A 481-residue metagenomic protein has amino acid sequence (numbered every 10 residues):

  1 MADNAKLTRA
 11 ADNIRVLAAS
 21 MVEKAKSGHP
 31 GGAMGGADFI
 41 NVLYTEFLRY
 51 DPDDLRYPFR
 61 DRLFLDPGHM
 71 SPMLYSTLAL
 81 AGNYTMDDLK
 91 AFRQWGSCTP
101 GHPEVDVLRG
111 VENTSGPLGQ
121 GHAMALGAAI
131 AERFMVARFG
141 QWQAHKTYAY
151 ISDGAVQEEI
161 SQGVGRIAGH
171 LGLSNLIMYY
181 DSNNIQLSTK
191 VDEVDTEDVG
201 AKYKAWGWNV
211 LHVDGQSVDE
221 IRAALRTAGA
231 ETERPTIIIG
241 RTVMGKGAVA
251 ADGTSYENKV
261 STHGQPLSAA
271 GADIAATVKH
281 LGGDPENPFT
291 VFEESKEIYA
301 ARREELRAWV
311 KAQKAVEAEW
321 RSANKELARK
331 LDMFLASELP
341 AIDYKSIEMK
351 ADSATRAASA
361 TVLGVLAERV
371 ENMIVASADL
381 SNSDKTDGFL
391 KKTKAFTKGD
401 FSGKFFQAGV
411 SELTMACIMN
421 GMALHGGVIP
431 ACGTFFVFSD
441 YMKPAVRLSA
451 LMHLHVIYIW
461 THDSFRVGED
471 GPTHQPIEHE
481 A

Functional and structural regions predicted by a protein language model:
M1-K146, K296-E297, A301-A481: Thiamine diphosphate
P52-D53, V107-A300, H479-A481: Glycine-rich ThDP/TPP pyrophosphate-binding loop and its adjacent helix/strand module within ThDP-dependent enzymes
